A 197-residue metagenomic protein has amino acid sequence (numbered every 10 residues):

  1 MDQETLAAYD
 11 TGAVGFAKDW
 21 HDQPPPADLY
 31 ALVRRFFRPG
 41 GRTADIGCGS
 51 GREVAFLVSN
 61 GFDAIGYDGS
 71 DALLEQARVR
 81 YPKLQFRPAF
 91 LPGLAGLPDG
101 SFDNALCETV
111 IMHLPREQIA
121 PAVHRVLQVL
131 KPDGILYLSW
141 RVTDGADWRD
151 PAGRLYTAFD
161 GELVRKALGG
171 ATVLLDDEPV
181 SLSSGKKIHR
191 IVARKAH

Functional and structural regions predicted by a protein language model:
M1-A44, G49-P98, E117-P121, R125 (+1 more regions): Class I (Rossmann-like) S-adenosyl-L-methionine-dependent methyltransferase catalytic domain, capturing the SAM-binding
L106: A conserved beta-strand element that flanks and buttresses the S-adenosyl-L-methionine
T109-V110: Short catalytic micro-motifs in class I SAM-dependent methyltransferases
L114-P115, L130-K131: Helix-to-beta-strand junctions that scaffold the AdoMet/dcAdoMet cofactor pocket in Class I SAM-dependent enzymes
